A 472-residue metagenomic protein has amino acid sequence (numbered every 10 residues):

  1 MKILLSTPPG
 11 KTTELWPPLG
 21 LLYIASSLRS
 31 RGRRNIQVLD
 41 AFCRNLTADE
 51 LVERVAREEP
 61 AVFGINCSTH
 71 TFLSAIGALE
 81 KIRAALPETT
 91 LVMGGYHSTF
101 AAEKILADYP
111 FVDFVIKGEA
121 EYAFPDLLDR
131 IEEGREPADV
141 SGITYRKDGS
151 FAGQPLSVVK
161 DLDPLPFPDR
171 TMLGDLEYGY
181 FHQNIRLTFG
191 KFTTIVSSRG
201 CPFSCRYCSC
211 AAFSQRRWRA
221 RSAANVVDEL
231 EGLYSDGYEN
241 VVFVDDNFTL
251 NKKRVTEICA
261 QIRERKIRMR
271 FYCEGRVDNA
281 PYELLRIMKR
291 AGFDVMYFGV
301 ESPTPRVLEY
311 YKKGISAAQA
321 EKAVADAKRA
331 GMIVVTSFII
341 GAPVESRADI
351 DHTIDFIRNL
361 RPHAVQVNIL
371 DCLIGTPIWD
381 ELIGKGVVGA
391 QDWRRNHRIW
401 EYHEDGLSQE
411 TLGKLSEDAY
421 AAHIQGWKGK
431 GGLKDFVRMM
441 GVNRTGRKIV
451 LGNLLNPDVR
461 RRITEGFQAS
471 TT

Functional and structural regions predicted by a protein language model:
K2, I24-S27, R31, N35-V158 (+2 more regions): Glycine-rich beta-alpha loop elements in corrinoid/cobalamin-binding modules across cobalamin-dependent enzymes
K2-S6, T13, N35, V52-V55 (+6 more regions): Radical SAM enzyme core and accessory elements
L4, V140, R146-S197: N-terminal [4Fe-4S]-dependent radical SAM core
G10-L19, C67-F72, K191: A short, glycine/small-residue-rich beta-strand->loop->alpha-helix junction that serves as a flexible
T12, A102, F203, K253 (+6 more regions): Flexible glycine/acidic-rich beta-alpha junction loops that bind and position SAM and/or redox cofactors in anaerobic
I105-Y122, R290-M296, H352-V367: Structural recognition of alpha->loop->beta junctions
R170-V335, I340-A342, D351, D355: Radical SAM [4Fe-4S] cluster-binding motif and immediate context
